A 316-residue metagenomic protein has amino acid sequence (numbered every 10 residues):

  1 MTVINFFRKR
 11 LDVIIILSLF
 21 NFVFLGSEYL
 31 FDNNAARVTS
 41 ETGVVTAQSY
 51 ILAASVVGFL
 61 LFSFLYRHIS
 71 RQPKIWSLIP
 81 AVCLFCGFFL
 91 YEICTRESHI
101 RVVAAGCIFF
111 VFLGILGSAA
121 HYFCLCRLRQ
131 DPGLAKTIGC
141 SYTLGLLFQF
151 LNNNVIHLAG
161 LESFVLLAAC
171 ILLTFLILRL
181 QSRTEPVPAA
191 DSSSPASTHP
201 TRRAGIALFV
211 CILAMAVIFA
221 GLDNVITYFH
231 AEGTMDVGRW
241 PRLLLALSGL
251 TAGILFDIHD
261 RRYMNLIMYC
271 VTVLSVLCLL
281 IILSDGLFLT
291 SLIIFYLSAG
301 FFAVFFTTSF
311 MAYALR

Functional and structural regions predicted by a protein language model:
T2-Q48, S197-L222, I293-L297: Pair of pore-lining "gating" transmembrane helices in MFS-fold secondary transporters
G58-I75, S248-M264: Helix-to-loop junctions at the C-terminal end of transmembrane segments in multipass secondary transporters
A81-E97, Y269-S284: C-terminal ends and interior cores of transmembrane alpha-helices in multi-pass membrane transporters/permeases
H99-G117, G286-V304: Hydrophobic core of transmembrane alpha-helices in multi-pass small-molecule transporters, especially MFS/SLC-type
G114-L128, G300-L315: Intracellular juxtamembrane helix-capping segments at the cytosolic ends of symmetry-related transmembrane helices
G117, R129-N153, R316: Glycine-rich segments within core transmembrane alpha-helices of 12-TM secondary carriers
G160-L180: Symmetry-related core transmembrane helices of the 12-TM Major Facilitator Superfamily/SLC fold
Y263-A303: C-terminal transmembrane helical hairpin of 12-TM major facilitator-type secondary transporters
